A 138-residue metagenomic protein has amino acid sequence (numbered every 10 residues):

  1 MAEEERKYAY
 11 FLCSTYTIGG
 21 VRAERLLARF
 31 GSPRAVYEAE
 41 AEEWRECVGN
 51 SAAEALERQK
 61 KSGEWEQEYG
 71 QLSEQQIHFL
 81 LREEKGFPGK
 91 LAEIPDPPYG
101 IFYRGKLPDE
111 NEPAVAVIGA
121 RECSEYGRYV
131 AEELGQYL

Functional and structural regions predicted by a protein language model:
A2-Q136: Short, positively charged patches
